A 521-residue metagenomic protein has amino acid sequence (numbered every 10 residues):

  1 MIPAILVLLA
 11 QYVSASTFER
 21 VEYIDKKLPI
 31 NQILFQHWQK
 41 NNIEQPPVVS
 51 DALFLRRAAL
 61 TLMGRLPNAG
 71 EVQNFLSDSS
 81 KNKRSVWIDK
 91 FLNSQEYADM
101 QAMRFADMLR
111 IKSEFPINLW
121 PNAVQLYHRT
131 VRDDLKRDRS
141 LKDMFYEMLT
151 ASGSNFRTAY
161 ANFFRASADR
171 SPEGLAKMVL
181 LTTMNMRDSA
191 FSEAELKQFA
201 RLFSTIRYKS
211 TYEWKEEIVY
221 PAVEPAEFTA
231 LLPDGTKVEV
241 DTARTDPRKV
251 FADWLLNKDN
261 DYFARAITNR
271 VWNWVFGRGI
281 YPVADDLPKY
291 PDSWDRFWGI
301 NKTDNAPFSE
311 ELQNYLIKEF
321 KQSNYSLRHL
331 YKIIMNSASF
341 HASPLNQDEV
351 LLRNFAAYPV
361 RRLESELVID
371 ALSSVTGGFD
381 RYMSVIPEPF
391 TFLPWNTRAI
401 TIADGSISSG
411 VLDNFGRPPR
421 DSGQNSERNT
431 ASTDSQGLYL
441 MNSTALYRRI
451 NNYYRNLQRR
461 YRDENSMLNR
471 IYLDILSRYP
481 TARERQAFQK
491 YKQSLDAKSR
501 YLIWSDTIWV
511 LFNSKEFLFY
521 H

Functional and structural regions predicted by a protein language model:
I2-P3, V13: Cleavable N-terminal signal peptides
A10, A15-T17: Boundary at the C-terminal end of the N-terminal hydrophobic targeting segment
F18-D234, Y262-I317, Y325-Y454, N465-I471 (+1 more regions): Short, structured secondary-structure elements that scaffold catalytic or ligand/cofactor-binding regions
F251: Short, flexible, basic/aromatic active-site loop/helix in glycosyltransferases
S477: Conserved micro-motifs of the catalytic ATP-binding
